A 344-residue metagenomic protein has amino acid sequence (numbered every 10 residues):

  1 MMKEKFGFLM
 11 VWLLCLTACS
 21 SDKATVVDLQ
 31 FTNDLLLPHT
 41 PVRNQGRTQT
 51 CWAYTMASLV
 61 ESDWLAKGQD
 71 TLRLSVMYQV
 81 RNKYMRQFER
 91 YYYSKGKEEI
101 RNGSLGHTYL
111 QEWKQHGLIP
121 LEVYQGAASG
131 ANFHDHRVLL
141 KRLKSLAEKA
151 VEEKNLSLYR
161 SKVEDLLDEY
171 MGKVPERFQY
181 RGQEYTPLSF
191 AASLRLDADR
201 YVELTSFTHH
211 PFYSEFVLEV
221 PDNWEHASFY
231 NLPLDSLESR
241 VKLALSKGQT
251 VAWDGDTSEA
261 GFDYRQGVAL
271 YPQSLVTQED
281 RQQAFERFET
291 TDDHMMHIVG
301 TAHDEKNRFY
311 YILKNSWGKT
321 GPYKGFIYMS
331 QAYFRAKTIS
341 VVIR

Functional and structural regions predicted by a protein language model:
M1-F8: Bacterial N-terminal signal peptides that target proteins for export
T17-A18: C-terminal motif of bacterial Sec signal peptides marking the signal peptidase cleavage site
A24-L37: N-terminal regions that are enriched for targeting/export leaders and immediately downstream pro/stem segments
L37-Q49, Y93-R101, W224-N231, R240-V241 (+1 more regions): Second-shell loop/turn segments in exported
R47, W52-M56, V60, L105-Y109 (+3 more regions): Stable alpha-helical elements in mature extracytoplasmic
A53, M77-R81, Y109-E112, P120-V123 (+4 more regions): Structural recognition of the beta-strand scaffold that forms the well-ordered cores of secreted hydrolase catalytic
V76-G182: Papain-like cysteine protease catalytic cores
S161-R344: Active-site signature of cysteine proteases
